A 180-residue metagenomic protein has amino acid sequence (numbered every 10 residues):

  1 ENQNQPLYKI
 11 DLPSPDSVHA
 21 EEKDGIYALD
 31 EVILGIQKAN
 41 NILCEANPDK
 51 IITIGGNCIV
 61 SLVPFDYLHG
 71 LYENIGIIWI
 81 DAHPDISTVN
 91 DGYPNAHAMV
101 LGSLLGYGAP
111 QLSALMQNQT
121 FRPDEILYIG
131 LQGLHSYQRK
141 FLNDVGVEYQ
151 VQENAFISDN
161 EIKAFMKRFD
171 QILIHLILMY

Functional and structural regions predicted by a protein language model:
E1-Y180: Conserved alpha-helical scaffold segments that buttress catalytic/binding sites
